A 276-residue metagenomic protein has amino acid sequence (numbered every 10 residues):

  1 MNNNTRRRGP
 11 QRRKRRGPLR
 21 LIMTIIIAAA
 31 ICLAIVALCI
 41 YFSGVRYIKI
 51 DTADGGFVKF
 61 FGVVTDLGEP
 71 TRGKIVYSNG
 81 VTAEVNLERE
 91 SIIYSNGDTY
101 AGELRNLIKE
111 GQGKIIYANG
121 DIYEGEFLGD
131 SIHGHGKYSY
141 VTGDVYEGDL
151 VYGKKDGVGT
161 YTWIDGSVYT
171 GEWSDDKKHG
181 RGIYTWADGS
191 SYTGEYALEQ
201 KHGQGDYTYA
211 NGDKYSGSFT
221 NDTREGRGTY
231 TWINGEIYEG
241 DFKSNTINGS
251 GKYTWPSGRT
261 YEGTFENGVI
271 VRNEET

Functional and structural regions predicted by a protein language model:
N2-T276: Glycine/tyrosine- and acidic-biased, solvent-exposed loop/turn segments at the edges of beta-strands
